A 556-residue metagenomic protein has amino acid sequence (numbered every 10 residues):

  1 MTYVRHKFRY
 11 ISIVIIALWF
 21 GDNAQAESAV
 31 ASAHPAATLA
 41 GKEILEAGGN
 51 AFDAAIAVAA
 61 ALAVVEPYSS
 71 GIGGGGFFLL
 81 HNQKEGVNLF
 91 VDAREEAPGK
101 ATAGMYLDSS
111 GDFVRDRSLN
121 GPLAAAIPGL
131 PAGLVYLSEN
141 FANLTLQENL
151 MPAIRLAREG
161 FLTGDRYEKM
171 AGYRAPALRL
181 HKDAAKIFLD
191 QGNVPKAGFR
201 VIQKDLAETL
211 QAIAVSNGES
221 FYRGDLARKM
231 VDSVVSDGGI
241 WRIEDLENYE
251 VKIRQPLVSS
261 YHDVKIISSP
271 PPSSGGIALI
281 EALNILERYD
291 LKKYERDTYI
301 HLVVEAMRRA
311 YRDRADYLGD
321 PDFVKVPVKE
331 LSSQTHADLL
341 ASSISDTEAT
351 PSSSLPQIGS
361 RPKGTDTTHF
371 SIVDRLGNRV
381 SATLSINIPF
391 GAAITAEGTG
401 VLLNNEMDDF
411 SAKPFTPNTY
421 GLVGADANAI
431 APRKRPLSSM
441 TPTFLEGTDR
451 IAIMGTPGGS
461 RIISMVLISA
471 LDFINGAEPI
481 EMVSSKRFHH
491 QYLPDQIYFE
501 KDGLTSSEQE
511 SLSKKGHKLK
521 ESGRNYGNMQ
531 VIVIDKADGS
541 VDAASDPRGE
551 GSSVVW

Functional and structural regions predicted by a protein language model:
T2-I11: Bacterial N-terminal signal peptides that target proteins for export
Y10-G21: Bacterial N-terminal signal peptides
Q25-L39, E43, A51-R223, R228-P270 (+5 more regions): Noncatalytic scaffold domains of N-terminal-nucleophile
V64-F90, I240-R242, R379-G447, I480: Active-site rim segments in enzyme catalytic domains, especially the processed small/beta chain of N-terminal
I253, G364-T367, P389, S438-M440 (+1 more regions): Short, small/polar residue-rich loop motifs at catalytic or cofactor-binding pockets
G275-L291, L445-A452, G459-I480: M16/insulysin-pitrilysin zinc metalloprotease superfamily fold
Y289-I386, G398-T399, P414, G523: Internal maturation/activation junctions in enzymes
K434, V466-L467, N475-R524: Extended C-terminal subregions enriched in glycine
